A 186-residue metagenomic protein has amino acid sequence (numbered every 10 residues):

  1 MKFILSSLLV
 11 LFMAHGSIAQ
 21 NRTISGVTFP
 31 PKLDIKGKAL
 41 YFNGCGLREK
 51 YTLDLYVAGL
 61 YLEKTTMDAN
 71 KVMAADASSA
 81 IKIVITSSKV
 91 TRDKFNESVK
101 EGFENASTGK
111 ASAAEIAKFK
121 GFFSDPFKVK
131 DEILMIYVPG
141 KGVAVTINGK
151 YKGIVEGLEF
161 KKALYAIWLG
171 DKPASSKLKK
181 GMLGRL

Functional and structural regions predicted by a protein language model:
F3-M13: Sec-dependent N-terminal signal peptides
H15-Q20: Sec/Tat signal peptide C-region and signal peptidase I cleavage site
N21-K71: N-terminal structural module
T66-G140: Mid-length scaffold segments of soluble, non-membrane domains
I147-G149: Short strand-turn-strand beta-turns centered on an Asx-Gly dipeptide
K152-L178: Flexible glycine-rich active-site/ligand-binding loops centered on an Asp-His dyad
K177-L186: Cysteine/selenocysteine-centered motifs that mediate thiol-based redox chemistry or coordinate metal-sulfur cofactors
